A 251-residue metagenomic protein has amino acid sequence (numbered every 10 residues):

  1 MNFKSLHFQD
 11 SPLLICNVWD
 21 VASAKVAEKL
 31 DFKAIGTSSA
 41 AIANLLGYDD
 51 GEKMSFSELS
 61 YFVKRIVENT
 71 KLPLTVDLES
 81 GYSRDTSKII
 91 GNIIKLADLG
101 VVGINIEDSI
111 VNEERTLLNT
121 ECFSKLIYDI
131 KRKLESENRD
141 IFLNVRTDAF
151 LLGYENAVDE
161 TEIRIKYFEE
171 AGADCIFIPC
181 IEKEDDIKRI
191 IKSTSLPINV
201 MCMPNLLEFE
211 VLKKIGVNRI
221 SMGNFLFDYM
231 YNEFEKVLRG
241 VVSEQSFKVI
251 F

Functional and structural regions predicted by a protein language model:
M1-V76, Y82-V200, L206-M222, Y229-Y231 (+1 more regions): Alpha/beta enzyme core
I141, M201, Q245-V249: Secondary-structure transition/capping residues
G223-F251: Extended, intrinsically disordered, low-complexity segments
